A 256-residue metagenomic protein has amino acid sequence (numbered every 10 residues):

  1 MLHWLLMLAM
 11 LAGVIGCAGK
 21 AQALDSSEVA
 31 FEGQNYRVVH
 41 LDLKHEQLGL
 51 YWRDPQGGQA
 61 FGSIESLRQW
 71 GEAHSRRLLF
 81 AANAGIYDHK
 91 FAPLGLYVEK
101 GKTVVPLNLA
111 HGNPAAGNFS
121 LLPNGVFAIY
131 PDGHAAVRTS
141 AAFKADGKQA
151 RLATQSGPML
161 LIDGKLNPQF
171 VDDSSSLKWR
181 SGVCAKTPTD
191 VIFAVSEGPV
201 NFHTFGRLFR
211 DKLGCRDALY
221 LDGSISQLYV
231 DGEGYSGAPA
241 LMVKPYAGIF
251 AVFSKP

Functional and structural regions predicted by a protein language model:
M1-W4, L122, K178, P245-A247: Short, solvent-exposed loop/turn segments at the edges of secondary structure
L5-G16: Bacterial N-terminal signal peptides
C17-N118: Zymogen propeptides
D54-G57, A141-A145, V195-P199: Short, solvent-exposed aromatic-acidic interface loops
L78-F80, G125-V126, H134-A136, P158-M159 (+4 more regions): Structural motif
A92-L166, F170: Active-site-adjacent helix-turn-beta-strand microarchitecture at beta-sheet edges that either contains or buttresses
L94-A110, Q169-D217, S226-P256: Conserved, well-ordered active-site substructure
